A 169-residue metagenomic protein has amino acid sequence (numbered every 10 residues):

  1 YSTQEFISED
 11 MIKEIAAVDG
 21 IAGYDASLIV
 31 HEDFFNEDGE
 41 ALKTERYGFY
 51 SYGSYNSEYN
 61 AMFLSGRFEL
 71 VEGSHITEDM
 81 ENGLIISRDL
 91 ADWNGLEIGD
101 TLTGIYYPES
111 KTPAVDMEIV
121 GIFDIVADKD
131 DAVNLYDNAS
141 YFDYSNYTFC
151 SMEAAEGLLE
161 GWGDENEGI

Functional and structural regions predicted by a protein language model:
Y1-I169: Basic-flanked hydrophobic alpha-helices used for secretion and membrane insertion
